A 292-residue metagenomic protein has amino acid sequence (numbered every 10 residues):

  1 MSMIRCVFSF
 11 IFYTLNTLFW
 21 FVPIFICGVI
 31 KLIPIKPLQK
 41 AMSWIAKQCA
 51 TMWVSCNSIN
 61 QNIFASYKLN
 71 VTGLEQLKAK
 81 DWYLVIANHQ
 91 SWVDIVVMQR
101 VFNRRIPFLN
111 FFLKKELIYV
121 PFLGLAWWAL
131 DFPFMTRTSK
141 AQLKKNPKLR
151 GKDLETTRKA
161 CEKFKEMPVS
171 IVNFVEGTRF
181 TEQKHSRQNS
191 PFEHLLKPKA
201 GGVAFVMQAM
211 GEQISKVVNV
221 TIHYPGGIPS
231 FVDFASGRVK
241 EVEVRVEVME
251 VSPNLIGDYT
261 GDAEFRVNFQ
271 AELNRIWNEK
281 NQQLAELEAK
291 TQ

Functional and structural regions predicted by a protein language model:
M1-Y83, H89, V97: Membrane-anchoring hydrophobic helices of lipid-metabolizing enzymes
T14, I256-Q292: Accessory terminal regions of nucleic-acid processing enzymes
G28, K36-K40, W44-M52, A79-N146: Catalytic core of membrane glycerolipid acyltransferases/transacylases, capturing the structured, soluble-facing
G73, I86-H89, F112-K115, F174-E176 (+1 more regions): Short His-Asn-centered micro-motif
I95, T157-R158, K199-V203: Conserved glycosyltransferase catalytic-site signature
P121-P133, T138, K165-Y259: A cross-family acyltransferase "interaction/gating" segment
L149-E162: A Trp-anchored, charged/polar loop motif used as the substrate-binding/catalytic surface of acyl/ester-handling
